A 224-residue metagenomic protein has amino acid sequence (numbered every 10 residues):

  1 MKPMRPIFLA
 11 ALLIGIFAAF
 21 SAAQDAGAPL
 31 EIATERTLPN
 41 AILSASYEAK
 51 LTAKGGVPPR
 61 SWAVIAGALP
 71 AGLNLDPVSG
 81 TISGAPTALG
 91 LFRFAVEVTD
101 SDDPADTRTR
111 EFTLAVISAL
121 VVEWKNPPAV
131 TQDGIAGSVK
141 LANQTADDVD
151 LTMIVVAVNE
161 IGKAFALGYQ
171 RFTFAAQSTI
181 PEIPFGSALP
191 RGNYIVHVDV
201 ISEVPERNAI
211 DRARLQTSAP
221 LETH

Functional and structural regions predicted by a protein language model:
A28, A115-E123, A219-H224: Extracellular interdomain linker/stem segments of modular secreted and single-pass surface proteins
L43, K54-P58, G67, T145-D147: Short glycine/proline-centered coil/turn motifs in the loop regions of extracellular beta-sandwich domains
Y47-G55, V96, S138-V139, P184: Core beta-strand segments of extracellular beta-sandwich domains
L51, G90-D102: A short beta-strand micro-motif common to beta-rich folds, especially ectodomain repeats
A71-T87, G137: Strand-loop-strand motifs at the edges of beta-sheets in extracellular beta-sandwich domains
F92, G192-V198: A short tyrosine-centered beta-strand micro-motif
T99-A105, E203-E206: Short, solvent-exposed loop/turn segments at the edges of extracellular beta-sandwich modules
P104-V116, Q170: C-terminal edge beta-strand
